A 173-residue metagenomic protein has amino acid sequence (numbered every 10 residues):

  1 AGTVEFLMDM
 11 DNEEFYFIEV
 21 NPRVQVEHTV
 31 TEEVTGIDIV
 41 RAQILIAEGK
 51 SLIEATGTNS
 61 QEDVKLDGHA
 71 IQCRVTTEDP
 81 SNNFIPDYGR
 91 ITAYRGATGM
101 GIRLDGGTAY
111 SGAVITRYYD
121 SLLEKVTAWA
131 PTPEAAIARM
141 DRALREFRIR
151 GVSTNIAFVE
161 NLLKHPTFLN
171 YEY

Functional and structural regions predicted by a protein language model:
A1-Y173: ATP-dependent carboxylate activation and anion-phosphoryl transfer catalytic cores that bind Mg-ATP to form
